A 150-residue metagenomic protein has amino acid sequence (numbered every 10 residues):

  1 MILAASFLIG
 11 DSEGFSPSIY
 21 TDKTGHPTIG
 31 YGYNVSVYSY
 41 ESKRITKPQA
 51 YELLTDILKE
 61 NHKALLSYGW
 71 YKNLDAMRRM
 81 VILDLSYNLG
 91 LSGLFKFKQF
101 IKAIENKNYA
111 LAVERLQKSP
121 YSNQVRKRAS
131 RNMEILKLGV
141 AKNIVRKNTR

Functional and structural regions predicted by a protein language model:
M1-T21, Y33-V37, I45-D56, H62-K63 (+1 more regions): Long, amphipathic alpha-helical surface segments
P17, H26, Y68-Y71: Generic secondary-structure boundary/loop-capping signal
T24-H26, M77: Extracytoplasmic
E60-F97: Active-site nucleophile-His-acid catalytic modules used for acyl/amide transfer and hydrolysis across diverse enzymes
